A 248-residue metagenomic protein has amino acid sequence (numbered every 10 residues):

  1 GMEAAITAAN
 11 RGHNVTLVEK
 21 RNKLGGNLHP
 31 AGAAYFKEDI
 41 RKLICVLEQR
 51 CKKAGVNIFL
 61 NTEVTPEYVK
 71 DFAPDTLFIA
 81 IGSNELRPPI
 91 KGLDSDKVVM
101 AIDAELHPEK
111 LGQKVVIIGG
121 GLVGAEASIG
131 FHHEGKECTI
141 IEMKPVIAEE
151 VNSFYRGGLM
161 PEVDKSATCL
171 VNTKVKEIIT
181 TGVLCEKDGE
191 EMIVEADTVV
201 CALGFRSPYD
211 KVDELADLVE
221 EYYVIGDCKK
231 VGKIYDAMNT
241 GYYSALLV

Functional and structural regions predicted by a protein language model:
G1-L24, F59-D71, A80-K97, I102-S153 (+2 more regions): Rossmann-like dinucleotide/flavin-binding elements
G26-P74, E149-T173, T181: N-terminal Rossmann-like dinucleotide/flavin-binding domain of flavoprotein oxidoreductases that bind FAD/FMN
E48-C51, E126, G135, G158 (+4 more regions): Generic low-complexity, intrinsically disordered sequence content enriched in small uncharged/hydrophobic residues
